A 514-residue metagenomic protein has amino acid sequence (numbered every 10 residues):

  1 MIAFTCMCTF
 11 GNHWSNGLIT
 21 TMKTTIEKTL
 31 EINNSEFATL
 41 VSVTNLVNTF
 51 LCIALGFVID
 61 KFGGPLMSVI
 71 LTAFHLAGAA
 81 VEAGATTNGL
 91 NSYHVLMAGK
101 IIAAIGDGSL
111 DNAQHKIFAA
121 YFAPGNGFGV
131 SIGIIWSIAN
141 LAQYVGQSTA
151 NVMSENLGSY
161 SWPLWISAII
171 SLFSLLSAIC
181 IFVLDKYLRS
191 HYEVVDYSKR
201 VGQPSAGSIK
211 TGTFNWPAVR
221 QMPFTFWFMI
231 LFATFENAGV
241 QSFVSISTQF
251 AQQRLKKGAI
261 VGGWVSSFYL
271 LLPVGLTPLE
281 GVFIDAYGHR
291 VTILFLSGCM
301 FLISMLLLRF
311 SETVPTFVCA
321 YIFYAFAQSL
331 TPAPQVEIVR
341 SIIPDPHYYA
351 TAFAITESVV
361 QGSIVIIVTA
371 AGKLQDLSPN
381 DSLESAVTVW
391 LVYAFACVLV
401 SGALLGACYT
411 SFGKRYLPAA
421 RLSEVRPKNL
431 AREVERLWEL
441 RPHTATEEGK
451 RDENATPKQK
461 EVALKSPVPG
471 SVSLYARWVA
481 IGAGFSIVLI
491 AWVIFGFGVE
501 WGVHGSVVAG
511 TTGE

Functional and structural regions predicted by a protein language model:
I19-K23, P223-P278, I367-V368, V488-V499: Extracytoplasmic gate region of multi-pass secondary transporters
F50-Y93: Conserved MFS/SLC helix-loop-helix module at the cytosolic interface between two early adjacent transmembrane helices
L51-G64, G275-H289, Q375-D376: Helix-to-loop junctions at the C-terminal end of transmembrane segments in multipass secondary transporters
S92-S109, T316-P332: Hydrophobic core of transmembrane alpha-helices in multi-pass small-molecule transporters, especially MFS/SLC-type
G99-I138: Cytoplasmic helix-loop-helix junction between adjacent transmembrane helices in 12-TM secondary transporters
S109-A123, L330-D345: Intracellular juxtamembrane helix-capping segments at the cytosolic ends of symmetry-related transmembrane helices
W162-I181, T388-C408, I481-A491: Symmetry-related core transmembrane helices of the 12-TM Major Facilitator Superfamily/SLC fold
A286-Q335: C-terminal transmembrane helical hairpin of 12-TM major facilitator-type secondary transporters
